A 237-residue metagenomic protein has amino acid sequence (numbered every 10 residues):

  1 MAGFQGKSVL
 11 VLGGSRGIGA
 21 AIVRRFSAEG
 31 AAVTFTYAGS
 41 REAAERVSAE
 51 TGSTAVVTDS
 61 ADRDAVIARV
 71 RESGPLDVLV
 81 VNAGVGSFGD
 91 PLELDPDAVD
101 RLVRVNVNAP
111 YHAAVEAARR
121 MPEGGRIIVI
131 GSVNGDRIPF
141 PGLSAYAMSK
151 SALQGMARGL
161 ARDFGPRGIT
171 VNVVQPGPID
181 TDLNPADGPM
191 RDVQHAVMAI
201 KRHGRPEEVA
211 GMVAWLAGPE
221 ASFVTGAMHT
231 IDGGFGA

Functional and structural regions predicted by a protein language model:
S15-R16: Conserved glycine-rich cofactor-binding loop
A31-E45: Conserved glycine-rich Rossmann-like NAD(P)H-binding loop of the short-chain dehydrogenase/reductase
G74, R120, R202-I231, G236: C-terminal substrate-recognition "lid" of short-chain dehydrogenase/reductases
D90-V103, Q194: Substrate-binding pocket helix/loop in short-chain dehydrogenase/reductase
L94, I138-A147, G159: Active-site loop-to-helix junction immediately N-terminal to the catalytic Tyr of the SDR YXXXK motif in Rossmann-fold
A114, S149, A157: Active-site helix of classical SDR
R119, R162-P166, S222: Alpha-helical segment proximal to the catalytic Tyr-Lys
